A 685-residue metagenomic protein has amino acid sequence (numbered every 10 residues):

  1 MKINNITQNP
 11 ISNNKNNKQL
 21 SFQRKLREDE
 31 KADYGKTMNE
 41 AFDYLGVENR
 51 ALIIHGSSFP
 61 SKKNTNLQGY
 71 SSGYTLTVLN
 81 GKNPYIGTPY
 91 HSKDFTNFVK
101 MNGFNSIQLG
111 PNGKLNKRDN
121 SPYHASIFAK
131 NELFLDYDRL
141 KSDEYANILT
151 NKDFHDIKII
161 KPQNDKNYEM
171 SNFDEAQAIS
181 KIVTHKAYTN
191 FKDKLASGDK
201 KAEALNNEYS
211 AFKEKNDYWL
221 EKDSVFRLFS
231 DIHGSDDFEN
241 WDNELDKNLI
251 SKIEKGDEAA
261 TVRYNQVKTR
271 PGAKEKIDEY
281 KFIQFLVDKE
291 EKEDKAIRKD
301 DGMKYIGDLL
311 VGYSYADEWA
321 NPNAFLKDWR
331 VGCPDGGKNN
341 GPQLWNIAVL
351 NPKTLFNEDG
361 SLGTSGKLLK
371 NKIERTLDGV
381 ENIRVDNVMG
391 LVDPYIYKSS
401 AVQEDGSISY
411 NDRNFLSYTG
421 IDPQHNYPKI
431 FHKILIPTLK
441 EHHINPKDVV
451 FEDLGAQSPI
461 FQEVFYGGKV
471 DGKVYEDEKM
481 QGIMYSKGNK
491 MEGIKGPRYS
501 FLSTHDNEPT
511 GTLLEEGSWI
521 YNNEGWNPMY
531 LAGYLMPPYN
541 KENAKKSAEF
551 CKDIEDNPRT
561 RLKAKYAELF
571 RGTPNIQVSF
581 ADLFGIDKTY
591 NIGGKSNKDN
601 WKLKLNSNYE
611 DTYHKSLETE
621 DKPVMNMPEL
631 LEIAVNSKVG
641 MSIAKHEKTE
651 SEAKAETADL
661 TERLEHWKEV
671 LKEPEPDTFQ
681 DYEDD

Functional and structural regions predicted by a protein language model:
M1-A32, E683-D685: Non-Sec secretion/translocation targeting segments of pathogen effectors
D33-F325, D359-L362: Acidic/aromatic-lined carbohydrate-recognition and catalytic surfaces of CAZymes acting on diverse glycans
N49-I53, S106-Q108, G302-I306, L310 (+5 more regions): Structural preference for beta-strand elements that scaffold enzyme active sites
S121-H155, W319-L344, D405-S417, H425-K429 (+1 more regions): Acidic, His- and aromatic-enriched active-site or binding-groove loops in soluble protein domains that engage sugars
L205-E208, P446-D448, D453-K588: Conserved alpha/beta catalytic core and glycan-binding cleft of carbohydrate-active enzymes
N207-S210, L220-E221, R227, A296-G379 (+1 more regions): Substrate-binding/active-site clefts of carbohydrate-active enzymes
K295, K299-Y315, H432, H442-S458: Aromatic-lined carbohydrate-recognition surfaces of secreted/lumenal glycan-active proteins
Y521-F679: Flexible, acidic glycine-rich loops studded with aromatic residues
